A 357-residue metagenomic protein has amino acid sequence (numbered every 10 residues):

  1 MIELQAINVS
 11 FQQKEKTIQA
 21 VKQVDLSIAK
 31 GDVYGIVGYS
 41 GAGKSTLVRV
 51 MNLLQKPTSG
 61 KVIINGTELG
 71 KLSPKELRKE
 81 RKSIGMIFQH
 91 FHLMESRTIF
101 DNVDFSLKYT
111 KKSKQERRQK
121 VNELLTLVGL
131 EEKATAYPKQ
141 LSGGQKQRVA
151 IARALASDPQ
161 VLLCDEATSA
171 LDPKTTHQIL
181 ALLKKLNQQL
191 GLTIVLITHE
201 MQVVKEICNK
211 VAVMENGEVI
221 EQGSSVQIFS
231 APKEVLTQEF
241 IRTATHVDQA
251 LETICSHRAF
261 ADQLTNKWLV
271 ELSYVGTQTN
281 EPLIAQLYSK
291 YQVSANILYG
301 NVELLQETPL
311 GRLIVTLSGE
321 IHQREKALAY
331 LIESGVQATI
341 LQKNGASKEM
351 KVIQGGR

Functional and structural regions predicted by a protein language model:
N52: Helix-to-loop junction immediately C-terminal to a conserved catalytic motif
G60-E68: Conserved ABC transporter NBD signature motif
E68, D104, K108, Q115-E132: Conserved ABC ATPase "signature" region
L69-G85, Y109, K114-Q115, I228-P232: ABC ATPase NBD coupling module
A136-K139, A156-S157, C164: Conserved signature/switch motifs of ABC ATPase nucleotide-binding domains
V204-E206: A short, surface-exposed alpha-helical micro-motif characterized by mixed small hydrophobic and charged/polar residues
Q222-G223, A231: ABC ATPase "signature
